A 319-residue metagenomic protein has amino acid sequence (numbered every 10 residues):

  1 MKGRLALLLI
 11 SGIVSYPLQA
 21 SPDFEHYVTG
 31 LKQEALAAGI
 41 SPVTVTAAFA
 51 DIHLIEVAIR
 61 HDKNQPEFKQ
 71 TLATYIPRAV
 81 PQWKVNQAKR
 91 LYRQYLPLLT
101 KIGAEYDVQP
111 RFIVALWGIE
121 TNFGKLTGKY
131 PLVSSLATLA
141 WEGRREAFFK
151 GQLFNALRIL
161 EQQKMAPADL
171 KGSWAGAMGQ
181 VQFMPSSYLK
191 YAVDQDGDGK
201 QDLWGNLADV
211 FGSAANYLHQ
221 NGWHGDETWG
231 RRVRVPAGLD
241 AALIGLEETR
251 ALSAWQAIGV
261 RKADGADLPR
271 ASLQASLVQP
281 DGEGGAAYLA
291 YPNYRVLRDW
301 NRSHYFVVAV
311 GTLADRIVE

Functional and structural regions predicted by a protein language model:
R4-Y16: Bacterial N-terminal signal peptides
S21-G103: An acidic, Gly/Ser/Thr/Pro-rich helix-cap/linker signature
A35, V45-L54, Q109-G124, A156-I159 (+1 more regions): Short, functionally critical alpha-helical segments immediately adjacent to catalytic or ligand/cofactor-binding
L54-H61, T121-Y130, E142-E146, Q162-A168 (+2 more regions): Secretory-pathway/luminal and periplasmic proteins that interact with or process carbohydrate-rich
I76, Q87, T100, R145-L189 (+1 more regions): Acidic, aromatic-lined catalytic clefts of primarily extracellular/periplasmic carbohydrate-active enzymes that remodel
L132-A140, L153, M178-V193, A214: Substrate-binding/active-site groove segments that recognize and process beta-1,4-linked N-acetyl-hexosamine
Q195-L203: Acidic, glycine-anchored loop motifs typical of Ca2+
V233-E319: C-terminal soluble interaction/assembly domains
